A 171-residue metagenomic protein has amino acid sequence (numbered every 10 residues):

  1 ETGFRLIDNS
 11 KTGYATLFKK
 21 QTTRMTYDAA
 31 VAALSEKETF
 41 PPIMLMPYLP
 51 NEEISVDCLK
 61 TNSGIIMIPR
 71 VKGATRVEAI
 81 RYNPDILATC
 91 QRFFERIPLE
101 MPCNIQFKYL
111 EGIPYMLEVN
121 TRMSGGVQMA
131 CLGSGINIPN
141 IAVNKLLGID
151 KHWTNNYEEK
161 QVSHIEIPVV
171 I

Functional and structural regions predicted by a protein language model:
E1-I43, P50, N62-S63: Active-site nucleotide/adenylate-binding loops and adjacent lid/helix of ATP-dependent enzymes
F4-I7, I43-P47, E53-K72, F93 (+1 more regions): Beta-strand scaffold of nucleotide-dependent catalytic cores
A33-K37, F93, I141, K145-L146: Residues that form generic nucleotide/phosphate-binding pockets
E36-P42, G73-M116, N120, S124 (+1 more regions): A long amphipathic alpha-helix within ATP-dependent nucleotide-binding catalytic cores
E53-I54, L99-P102, K151: Generic structural signal for secondary-structure transition and capping sites
G135-I138: Flexible, glycine-rich terminal cap/loop adjacent to redox cofactors in electron-transfer oxidoreductases
I141-I171: Peripheral (often C-terminal) accessory segments that flank ATP-dependent C-N-forming ligase machineries
